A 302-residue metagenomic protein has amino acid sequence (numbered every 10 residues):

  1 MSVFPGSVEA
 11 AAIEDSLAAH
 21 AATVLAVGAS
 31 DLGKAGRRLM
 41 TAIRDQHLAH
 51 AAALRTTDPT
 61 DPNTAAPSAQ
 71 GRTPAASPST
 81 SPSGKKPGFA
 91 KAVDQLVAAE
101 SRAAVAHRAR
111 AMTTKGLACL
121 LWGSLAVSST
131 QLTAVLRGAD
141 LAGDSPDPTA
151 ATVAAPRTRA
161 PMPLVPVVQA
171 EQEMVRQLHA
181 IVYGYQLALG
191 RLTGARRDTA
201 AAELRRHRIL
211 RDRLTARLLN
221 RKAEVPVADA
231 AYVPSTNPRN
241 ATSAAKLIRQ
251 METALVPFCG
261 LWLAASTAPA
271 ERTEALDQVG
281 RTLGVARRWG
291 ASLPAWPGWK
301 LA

Functional and structural regions predicted by a protein language model:
M1-A302: All-alpha RGS (Regulator of G-protein Signaling) helical domain and cognate RGS-like helical scaffolds
